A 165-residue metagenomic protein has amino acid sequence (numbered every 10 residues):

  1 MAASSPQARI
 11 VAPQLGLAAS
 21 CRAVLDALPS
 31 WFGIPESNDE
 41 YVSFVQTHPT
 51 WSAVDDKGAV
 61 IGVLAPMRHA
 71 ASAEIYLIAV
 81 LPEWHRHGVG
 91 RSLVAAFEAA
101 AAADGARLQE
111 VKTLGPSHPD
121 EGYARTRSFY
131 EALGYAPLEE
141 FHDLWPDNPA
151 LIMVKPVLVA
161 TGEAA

Functional and structural regions predicted by a protein language model:
A2-E36, V54, A165: Short amphipathic alpha-helix that is part of the acyltransferase structural core
S30-D56, A65: Active-site rim helix/loop that mediates acceptor-substrate recognition in acyltransferases
P49-S52, V63, L77, A150-I152: Short hydrophobic/aromatic beta-strand element in the GNAT-like acyltransferase core that lines or flanks the acyl-donor
G58-M67, S72-A79: Conserved beta-strand in the GNAT
I78-R86, G115-S117: A short, internal acetyl-CoA/4′-phosphopantetheine-binding micro-motif in the GNAT/acyltransferase core
R86-A103, A124-R125: Conserved acetyl-CoA-binding loop-helix of GNAT-fold acetyltransferases
A101-G122: Conserved GNAT acetyl-CoA-binding A-motif
Y130, Y135: Conserved active-site tyrosine of GNAT-family acetyltransferases
